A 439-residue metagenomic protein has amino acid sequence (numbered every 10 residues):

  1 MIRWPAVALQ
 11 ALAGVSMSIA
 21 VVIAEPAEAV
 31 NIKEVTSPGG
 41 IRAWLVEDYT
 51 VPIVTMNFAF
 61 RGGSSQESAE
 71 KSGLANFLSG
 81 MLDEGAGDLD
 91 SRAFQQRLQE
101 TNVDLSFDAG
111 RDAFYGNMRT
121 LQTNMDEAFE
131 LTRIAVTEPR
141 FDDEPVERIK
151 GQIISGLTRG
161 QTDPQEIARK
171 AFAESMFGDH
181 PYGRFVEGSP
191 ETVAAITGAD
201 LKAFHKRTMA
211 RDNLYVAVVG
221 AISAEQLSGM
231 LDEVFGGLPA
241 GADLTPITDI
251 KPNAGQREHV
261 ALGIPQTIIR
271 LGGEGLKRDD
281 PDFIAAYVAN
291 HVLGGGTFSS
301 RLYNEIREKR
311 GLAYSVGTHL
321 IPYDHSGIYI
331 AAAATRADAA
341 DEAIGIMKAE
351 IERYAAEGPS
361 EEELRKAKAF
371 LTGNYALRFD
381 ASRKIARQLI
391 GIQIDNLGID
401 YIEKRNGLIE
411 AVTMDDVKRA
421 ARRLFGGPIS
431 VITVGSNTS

Functional and structural regions predicted by a protein language model:
M1-W4: N-terminal secretory signal peptides that target proteins for export/translocation
A11-G14, S18-L45, I222-V260, L408 (+1 more regions): Proteolytic maturation boundary segments
V30, F58-G62, D200: N-terminal post-signal-peptidase region of extra-cytosolic proteins
W44-V46, V51-L78, S91-V136, K150 (+5 more regions): M16 family metallopeptidases and their MPP-like homologs
D48, N57-A59, D243-S299: His/Glu-based metal-binding/catalytic segments typifying zinc-dependent metallopeptidases
G85-D88, V136-E144: Short, polar/flexible loop-turn hinges at active-site or ligand-entry regions and domain interfaces
I153-G160, I250-V260, F370-R378: Short, conserved secondary-structure transition motifs
K170, G198-V234, P428-I429: Non-catalytic, conformational "gating/processing" segments within enzyme and secreted inhibitor domains
